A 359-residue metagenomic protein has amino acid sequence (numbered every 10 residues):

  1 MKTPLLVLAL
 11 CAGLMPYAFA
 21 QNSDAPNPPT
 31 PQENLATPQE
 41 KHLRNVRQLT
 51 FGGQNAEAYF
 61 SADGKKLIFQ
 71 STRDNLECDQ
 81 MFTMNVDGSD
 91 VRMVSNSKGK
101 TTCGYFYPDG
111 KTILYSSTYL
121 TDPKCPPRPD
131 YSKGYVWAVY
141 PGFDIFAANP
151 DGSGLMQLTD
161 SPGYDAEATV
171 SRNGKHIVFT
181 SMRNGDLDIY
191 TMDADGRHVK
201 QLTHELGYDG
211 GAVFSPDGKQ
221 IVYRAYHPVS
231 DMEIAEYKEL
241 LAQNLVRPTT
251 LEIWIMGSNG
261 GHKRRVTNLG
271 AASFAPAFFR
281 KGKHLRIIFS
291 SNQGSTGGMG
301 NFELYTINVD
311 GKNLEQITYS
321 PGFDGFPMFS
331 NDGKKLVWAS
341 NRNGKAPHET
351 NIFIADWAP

Functional and structural regions predicted by a protein language model:
V7-M15: Bacterial N-terminal signal peptides
D24-R44, F143: Blade/loop signatures of beta-propeller domains
N45-Q48, S89-R92, Y135, G154-M156 (+3 more regions): Predominantly a core beta-strand signature of beta-propeller blades across repeat-based propeller domains
F51-Q54, S71-Q80, N96-T101, S116-D144 (+8 more regions): A flexible loop/linker signature enriched in serine peptidases of the S9 family
A62-D63, P108-D109, R172-N173, P216-D217 (+2 more regions): Residue-level detector of Asp-centered blade-edge/turn motifs that repeat once per structural unit in beta-propeller
L67-I68, I113, I177, I221 (+2 more regions): Hydrophobic beta-strand positions that form the internal "hydrophobic ladder" of WD40/Gbeta-like beta-propeller blades
N85-S89, N149-S153, D193-R197, G257-G261 (+2 more regions): Short loop/turn segments that connect beta-strands within beta-propeller blades
